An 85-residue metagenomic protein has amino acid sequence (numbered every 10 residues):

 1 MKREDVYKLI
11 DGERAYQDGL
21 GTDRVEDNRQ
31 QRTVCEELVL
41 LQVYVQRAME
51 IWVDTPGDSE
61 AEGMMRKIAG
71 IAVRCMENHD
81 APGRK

Functional and structural regions predicted by a protein language model:
M1-K85: Flexible "arm" and connector segments at domain edges
